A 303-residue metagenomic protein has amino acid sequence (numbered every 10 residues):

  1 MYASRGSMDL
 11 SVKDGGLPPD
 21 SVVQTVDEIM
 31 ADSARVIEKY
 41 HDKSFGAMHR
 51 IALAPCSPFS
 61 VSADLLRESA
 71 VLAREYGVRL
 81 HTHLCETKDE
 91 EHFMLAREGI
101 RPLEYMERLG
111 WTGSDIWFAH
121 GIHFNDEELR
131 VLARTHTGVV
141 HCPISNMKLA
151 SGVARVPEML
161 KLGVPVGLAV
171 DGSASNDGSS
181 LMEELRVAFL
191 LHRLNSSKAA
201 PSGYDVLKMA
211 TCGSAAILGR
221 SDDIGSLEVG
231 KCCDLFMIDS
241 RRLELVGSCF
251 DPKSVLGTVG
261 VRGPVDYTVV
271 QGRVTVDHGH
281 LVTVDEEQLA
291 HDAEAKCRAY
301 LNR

Functional and structural regions predicted by a protein language model:
M1-I122, E127: Metal-coordinating catalytic core of metallo-dependent amide/deamination hydrolases
G6-M8, E86, P143-M147, G172-A174: Short, acidic/turn-prone active-site loops that include or flank metal/cofactor- and phosphate-binding residues
R67, V71, E104, L129-R130 (+3 more regions): Alpha-helical segments flanking ligand/cofactor-binding loops in enzyme cores
A70-R79, W111-S114, V131-V140, K161-V166 (+1 more regions): Glycine-enriched alpha-helix->loop->beta-strand junction motifs that scaffold or abut catalytic
K88-I100, E128-A133, A150-M159, N176-R193 (+1 more regions): Histidine/acidic-residue-rich catalytic or RNA/ligand-binding cores of hydrolases and nuclease-related proteins
R108-D115, P157-R242, T258-G260: His/Asp/Glu-enriched, well-ordered alpha-helical/loop segment that forms or immediately abuts the divalent-metal
D126-E127, A133-V170: A conserved active-site cap/scaffold subdomain adjacent to cofactor or substrate pockets
C232-A290: C-terminal cap of metal-dependent C-N hydrolases
